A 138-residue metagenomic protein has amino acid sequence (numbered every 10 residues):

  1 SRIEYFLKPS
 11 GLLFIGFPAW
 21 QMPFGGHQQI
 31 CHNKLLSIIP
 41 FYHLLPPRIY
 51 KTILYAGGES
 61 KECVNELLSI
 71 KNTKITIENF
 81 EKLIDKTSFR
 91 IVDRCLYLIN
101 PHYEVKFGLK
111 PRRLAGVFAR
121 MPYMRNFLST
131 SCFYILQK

Functional and structural regions predicted by a protein language model:
R2, L12-Q137: S-adenosyl-L-methionine-dependent methyltransferase catalytic module, highlighting the catalytic core
L7-P9: Helix-to-beta-strand junctions that scaffold the AdoMet/dcAdoMet cofactor pocket in Class I SAM-dependent enzymes
